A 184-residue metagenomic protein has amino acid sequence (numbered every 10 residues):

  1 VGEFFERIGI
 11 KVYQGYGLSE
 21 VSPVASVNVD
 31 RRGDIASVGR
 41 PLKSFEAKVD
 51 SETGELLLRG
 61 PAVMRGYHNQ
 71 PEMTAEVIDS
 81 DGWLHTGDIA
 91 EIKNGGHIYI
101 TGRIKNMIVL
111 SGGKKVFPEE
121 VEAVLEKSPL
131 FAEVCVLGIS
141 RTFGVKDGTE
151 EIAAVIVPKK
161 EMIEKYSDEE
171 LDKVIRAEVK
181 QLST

Functional and structural regions predicted by a protein language model:
V1-I98, I104-M107, V121-E122, K127 (+2 more regions): Conserved AMP-binding/adenylate-forming
G60, R65-G66, I89-T184: AMP-binding/adenylate-forming catalytic core of the ANL superfamily
